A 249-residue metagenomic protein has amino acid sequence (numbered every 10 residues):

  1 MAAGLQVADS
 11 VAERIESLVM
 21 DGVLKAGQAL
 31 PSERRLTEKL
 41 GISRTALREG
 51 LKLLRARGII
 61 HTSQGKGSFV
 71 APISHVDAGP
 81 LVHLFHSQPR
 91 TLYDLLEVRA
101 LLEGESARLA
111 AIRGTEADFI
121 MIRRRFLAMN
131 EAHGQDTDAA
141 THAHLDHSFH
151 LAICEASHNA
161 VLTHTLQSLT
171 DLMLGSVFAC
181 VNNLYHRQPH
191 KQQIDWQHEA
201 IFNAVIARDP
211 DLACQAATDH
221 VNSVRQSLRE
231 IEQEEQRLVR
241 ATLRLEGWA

Functional and structural regions predicted by a protein language model:
M1-L102, R108, I112, L245-A249: Short linear motifs at protein or domain termini
Q6, A140, K191-Q193: Short helix-capping and inter-helix turn/linker motifs at the boundaries of alpha-helical repeat units
Q28, D146, Q193-I194: Short, flexible turn/loop "capping" segments at secondary-structure junctions
L95, R99-A179, Q197-N203, L212-S227 (+1 more regions): Conserved amphipathic alpha-helical segments that form helical-bundle/coiled-coil interaction surfaces
C180-L184: Extended hydrophobic/aromatic segments used for targeting, binding, or gating
H186, H190: Solvent-exposed loop and edge beta-strand segments that line ligand/cofactor-binding and catalytic clefts
I206-A207: Well-ordered alpha/beta subsegment
E235-A249: N-terminal low-complexity or simple alpha-helical regulatory segments that function as activation/interaction modules
